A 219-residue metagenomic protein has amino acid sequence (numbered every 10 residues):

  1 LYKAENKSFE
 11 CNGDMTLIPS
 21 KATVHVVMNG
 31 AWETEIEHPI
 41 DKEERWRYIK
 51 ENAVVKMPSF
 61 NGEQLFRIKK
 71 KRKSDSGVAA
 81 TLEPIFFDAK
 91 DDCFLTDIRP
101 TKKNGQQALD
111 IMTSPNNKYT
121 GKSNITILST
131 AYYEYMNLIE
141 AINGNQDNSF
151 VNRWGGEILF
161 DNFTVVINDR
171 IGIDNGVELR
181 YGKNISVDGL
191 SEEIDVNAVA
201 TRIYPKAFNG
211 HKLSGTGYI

Functional and structural regions predicted by a protein language model:
L1-R47, I85: Juxtamembrane "anchor/assembly" segments of surface/extracellular structural proteins
V24-W32, K70-V78, L159-F163: Short, ordered beta-strand-loop transition motifs
E33-H38, S76-P84, T164-I167: A generic structural motif
I36, L82, T96-K122, E134-N162 (+1 more regions): Amphipathic, non-transmembrane alpha-helical segments in extracytoplasmic/periplasmic proteins
E43-N124: Surface-exposed cap/loop segments at beta↔alpha junctions
I85-L95, G172-K183: Short, charged/polar, Gly/Pro-enriched secondary-structure boundary elements
G121-Y133, V165-D169: Short, conserved phosphate-binding/catalytic loop or strand-edge motifs used in phosphoryl-/nucleotidyl-transfer
G176-I219: Acidic, small/polar-enriched beta strand-loop surface segments
